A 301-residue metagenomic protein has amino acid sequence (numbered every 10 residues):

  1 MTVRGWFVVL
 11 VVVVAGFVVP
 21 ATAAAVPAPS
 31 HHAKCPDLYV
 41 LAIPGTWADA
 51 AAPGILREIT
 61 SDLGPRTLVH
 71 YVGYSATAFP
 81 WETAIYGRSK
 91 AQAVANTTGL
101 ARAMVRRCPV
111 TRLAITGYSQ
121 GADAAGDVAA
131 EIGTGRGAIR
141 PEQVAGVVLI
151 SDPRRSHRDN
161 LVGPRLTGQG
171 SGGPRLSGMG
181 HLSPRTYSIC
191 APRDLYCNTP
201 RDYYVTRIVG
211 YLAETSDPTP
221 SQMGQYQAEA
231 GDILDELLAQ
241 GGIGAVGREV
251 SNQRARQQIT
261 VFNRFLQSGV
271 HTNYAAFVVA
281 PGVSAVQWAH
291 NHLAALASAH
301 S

Functional and structural regions predicted by a protein language model:
M1-V26: Secretory targeting and sorting signals
R4, V14, I115, H271-Y274: Generic intrinsically disordered, low-complexity segments enriched for polar/acidic and small residues
H31-K34, V40-R66, Y71-V110, A130-S301: Surface cap/lid and interfacial helix-loop subdomains adjacent to catalytic sites that gate substrate access
I115-A129: Gly/Ala-rich beta-loop-alpha elbow adjacent to hydrolase catalytic centers
